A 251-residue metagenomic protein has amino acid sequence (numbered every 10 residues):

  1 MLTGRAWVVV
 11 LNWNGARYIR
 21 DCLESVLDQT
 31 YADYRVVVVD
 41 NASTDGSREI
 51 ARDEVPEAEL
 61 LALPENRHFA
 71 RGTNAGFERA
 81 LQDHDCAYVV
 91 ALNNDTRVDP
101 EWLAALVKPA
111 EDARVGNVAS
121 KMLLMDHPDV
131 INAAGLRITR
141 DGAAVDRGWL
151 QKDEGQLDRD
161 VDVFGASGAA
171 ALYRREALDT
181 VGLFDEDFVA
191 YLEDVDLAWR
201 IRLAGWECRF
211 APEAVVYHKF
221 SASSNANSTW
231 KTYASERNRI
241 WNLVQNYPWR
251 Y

Functional and structural regions predicted by a protein language model:
R20, D45-D53: Acidic helix N-cap motif at the loop->helix transition within catalytic regions of sugar-transfer enzymes
E24-D33: Short, acidic, metal-binding catalytic loop of nucleotide-sugar glycosyltransferases
L63-Q82: Glycine-rich, basic loop-to-helix element that forms the pyrophosphate-binding segment of sugar-nucleotide handling
D85-R97: Short beta-strand-to-loop acidic/aromatic patch adjacent to the donor-nucleotide binding site
T96-T139: Conserved donor NDP-sugar-binding/catalytic core segment of glycosyltransferases
S120, T139-F164: Short, flexible, basic/aromatic active-site loop/helix in glycosyltransferases
F164-V215: A short, conserved alpha-helix in the catalytic core of glycosyltransferases
L203-Y251: Active-site-adjacent helix/loop segment of glycosyltransferases that harbors family-specific signature motifs
